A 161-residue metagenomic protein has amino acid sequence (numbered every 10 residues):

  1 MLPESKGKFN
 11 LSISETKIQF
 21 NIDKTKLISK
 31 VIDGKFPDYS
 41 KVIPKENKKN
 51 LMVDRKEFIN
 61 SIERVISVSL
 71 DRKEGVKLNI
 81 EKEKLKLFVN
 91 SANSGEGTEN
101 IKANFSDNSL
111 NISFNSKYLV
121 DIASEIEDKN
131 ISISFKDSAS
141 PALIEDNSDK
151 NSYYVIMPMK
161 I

Functional and structural regions predicted by a protein language model:
M1-I32, N47-I161: DNA polymerase processivity clamps
K35: Glycine-rich, pocket-lining loop/helix-strand segments that form or immediately flank
V42-P44: Short hinge/gating elements
